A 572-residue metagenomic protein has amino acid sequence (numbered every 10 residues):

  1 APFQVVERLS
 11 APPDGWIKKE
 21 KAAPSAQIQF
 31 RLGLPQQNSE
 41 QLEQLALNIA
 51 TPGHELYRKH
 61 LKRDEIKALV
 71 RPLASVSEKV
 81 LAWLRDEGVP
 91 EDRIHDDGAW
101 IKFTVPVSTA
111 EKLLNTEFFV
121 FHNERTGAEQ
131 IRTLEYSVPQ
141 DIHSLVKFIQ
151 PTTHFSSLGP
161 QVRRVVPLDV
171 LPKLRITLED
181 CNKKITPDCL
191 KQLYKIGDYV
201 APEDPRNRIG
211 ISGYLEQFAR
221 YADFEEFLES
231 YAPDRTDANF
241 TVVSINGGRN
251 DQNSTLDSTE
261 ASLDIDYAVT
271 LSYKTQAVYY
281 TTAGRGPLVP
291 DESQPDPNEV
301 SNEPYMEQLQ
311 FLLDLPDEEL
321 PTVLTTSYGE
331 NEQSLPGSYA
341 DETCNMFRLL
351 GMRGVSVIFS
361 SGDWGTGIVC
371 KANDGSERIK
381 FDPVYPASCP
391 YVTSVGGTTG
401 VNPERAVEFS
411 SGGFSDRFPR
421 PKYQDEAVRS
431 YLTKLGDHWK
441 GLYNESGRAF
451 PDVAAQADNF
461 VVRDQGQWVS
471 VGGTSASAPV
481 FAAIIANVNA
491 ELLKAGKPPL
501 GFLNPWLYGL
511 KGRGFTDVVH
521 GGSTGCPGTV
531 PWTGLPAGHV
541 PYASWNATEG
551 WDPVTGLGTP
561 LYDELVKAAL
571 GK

Functional and structural regions predicted by a protein language model:
P2-R93, K102-F103, V107-S394, Y423-S470 (+2 more regions): Substrate-binding/charge-relay-adjacent region of secreted/lumenal peptidase catalytic domains
I17, K440, N489-P553: An often Trp-containing, charged/polar helix-loop segment at the C-terminal end of enzyme catalytic cores
H95-D97: Short, glycine-/polar-rich solvent-exposed loops and beta-turns at beta-strand/coil boundaries
D237-N239, V278-Y279, I358-F359, S394-G397 (+3 more regions): Acidic/polar loop patches that form or flank catalytic/metal-binding clefts of enzymes that bind anionic ligands
P386, F414, V428, V462 (+3 more regions): Short clusters of hydrophobic/aromatic residues that line enzyme substrate/ligand-binding pockets
P390, S394-S430: Polar, glycine-rich mid-to-C-terminal structural blocks that act as macromolecule-binding/assembly scaffolds
G473: Active-site core of glycosidic bond-cleaving carbohydrate-active enzymes
A476-N489: Active-site-proximal alpha-helical segments within enzyme catalytic domains
